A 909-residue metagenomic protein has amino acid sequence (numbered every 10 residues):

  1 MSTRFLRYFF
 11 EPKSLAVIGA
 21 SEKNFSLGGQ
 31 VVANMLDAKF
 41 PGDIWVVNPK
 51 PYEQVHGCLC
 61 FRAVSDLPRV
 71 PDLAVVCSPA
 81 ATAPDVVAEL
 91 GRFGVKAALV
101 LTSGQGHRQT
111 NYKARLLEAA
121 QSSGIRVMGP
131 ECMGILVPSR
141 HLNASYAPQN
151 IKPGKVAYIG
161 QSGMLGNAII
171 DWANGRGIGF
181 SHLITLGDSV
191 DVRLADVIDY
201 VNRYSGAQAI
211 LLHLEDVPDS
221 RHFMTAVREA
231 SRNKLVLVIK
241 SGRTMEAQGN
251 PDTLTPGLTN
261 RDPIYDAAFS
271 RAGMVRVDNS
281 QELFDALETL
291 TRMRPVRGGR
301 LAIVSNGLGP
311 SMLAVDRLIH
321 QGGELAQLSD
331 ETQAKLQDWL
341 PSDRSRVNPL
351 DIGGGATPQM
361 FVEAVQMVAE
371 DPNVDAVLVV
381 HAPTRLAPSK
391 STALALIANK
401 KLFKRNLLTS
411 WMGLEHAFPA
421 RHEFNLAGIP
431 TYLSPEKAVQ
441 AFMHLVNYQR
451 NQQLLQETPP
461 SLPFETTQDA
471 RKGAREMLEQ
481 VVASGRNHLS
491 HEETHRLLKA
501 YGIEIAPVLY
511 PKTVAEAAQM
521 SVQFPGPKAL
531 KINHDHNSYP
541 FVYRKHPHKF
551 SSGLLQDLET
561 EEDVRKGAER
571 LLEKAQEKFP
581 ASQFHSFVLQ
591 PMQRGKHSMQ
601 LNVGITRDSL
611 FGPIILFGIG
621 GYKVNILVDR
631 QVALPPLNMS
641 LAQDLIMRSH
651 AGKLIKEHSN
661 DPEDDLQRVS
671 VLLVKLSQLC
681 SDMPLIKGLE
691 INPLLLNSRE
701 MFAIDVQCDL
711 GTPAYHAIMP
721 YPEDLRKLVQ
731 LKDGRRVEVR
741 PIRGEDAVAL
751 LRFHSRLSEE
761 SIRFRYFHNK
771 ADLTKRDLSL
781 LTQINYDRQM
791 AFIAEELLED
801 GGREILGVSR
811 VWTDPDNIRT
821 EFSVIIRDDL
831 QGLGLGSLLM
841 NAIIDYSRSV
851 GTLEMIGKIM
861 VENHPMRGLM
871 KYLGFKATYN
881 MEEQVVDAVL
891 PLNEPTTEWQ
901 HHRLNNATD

Functional and structural regions predicted by a protein language model:
M1-D705: Catalytic-core regions of core metabolic enzymes, especially those transforming organic acids/acyl-group intermediates
D66, A369-A376, D682-G688, P693-L696 (+7 more regions): Non-catalytic terminal accessory/regulatory regions of metabolic enzymes
E561-E562, D709, R743-E745: A short, sequence-level motif marking secondary-structure junctions
V603, I691-P693, V706-C708, F822 (+2 more regions): A structural signal for short, well-ordered beta-strand segments
P713-D909: Long, contiguous binding/interaction regions
